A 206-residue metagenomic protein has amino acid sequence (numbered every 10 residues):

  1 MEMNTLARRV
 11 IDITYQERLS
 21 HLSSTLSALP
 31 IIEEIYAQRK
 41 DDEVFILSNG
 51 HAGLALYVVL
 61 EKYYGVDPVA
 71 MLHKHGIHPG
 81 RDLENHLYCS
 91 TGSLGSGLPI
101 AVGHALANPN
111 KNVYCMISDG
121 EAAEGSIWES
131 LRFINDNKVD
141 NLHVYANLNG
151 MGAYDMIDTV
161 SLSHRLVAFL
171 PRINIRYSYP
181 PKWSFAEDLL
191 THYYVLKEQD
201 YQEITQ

Functional and structural regions predicted by a protein language model:
E2-L19, N147: N-terminal capping segment at the start of a domain
M3, A7, S24-A28, N49-G53 (+3 more regions): Generic structural signal for well-ordered, non-membrane alpha-helical segments in soluble metabolic enzymes
V10, L56, Y179-W183: Hydrophobic residues within well-ordered alpha-helices
I11, Q16-N137: Cofactor-binding active-site loop characterized by glycine-rich and histidine/acidic residues
G80-Q206: Glycine-rich ThDP/TPP pyrophosphate-binding loop and its adjacent helix/strand module within ThDP-dependent enzymes
